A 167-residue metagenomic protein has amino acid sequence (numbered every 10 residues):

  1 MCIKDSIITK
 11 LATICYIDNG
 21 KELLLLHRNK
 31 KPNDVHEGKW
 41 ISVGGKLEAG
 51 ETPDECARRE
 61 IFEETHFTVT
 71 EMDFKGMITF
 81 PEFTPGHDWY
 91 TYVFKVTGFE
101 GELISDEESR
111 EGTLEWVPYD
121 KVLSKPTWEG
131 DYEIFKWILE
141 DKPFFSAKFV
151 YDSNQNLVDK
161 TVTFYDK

Functional and structural regions predicted by a protein language model:
C2-L24, V43-K46: Conserved N-terminal beta-strand and adjoining loop/helix that marks the start of the Nudix/MutT-like hydrolase domain
I3, K75-F83: Short, solvent-exposed loop/turn elements at beta->coil junctions and helix N-caps that rim active or binding pockets
L11, F74, Y90: Residues that flank catalytic or metal-binding motifs in active/ligand-binding sites
L23, K31-V35, A49: N-terminal first-folded block
N33-G38, D88: A conserved beta-turn-beta hairpin within the catalytic core of GNAT-like acetyltransferases that forms part
L47-T70, F80-E133, W137, K160-K167: Unchanged
I138-K167: Charged phosphate-binding loop/patch that engages nucleotide di/tri-phosphates or the phosphate backbone of nucleic
